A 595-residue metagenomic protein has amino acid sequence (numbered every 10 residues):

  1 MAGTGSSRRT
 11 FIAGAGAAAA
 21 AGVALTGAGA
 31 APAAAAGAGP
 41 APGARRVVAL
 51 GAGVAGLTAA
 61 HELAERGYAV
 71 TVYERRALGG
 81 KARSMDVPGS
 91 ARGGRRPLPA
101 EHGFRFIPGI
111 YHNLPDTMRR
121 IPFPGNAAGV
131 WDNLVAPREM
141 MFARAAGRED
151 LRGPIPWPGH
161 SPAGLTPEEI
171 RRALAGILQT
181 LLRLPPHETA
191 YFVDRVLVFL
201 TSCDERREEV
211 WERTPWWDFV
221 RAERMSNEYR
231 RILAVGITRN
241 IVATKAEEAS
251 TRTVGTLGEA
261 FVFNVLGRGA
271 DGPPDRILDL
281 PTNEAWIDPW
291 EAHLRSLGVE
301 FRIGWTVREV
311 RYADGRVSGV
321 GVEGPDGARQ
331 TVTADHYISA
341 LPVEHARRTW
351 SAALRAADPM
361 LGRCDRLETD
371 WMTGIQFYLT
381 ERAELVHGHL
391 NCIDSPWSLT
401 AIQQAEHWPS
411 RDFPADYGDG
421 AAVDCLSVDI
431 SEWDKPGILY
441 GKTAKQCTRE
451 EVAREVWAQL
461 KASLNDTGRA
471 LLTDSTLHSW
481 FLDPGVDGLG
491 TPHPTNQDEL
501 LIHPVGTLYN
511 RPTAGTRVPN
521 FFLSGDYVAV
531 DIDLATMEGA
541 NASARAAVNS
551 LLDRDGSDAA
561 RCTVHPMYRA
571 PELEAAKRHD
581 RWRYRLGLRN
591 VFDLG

Functional and structural regions predicted by a protein language model:
M1-A18: N-terminal secretory signal peptides and thylakoid transit peptides that target proteins across membranes
R45-T71: N-terminal Rossmann-like FAD-binding beta1-loop-alpha1 element of flavoenzymes
A64-P88: Glycine-rich FAD pyrophosphate-binding loop
R92-Y191: Dinucleotide-binding Rossmann-like beta1-alpha1 core, especially the glycine-rich loop that anchors the ADP
E188-A313: Active-site/ligand-binding neighborhood in enzyme catalytic cores
G267-L278, A334-H336, L341-R511, R517-A542 (+3 more regions): C-terminal segments that line or cap access tunnels to active or ligand-binding sites in enzymes and enzyme-associated
R311-T331: Conserved beta-strand-loop-beta-strand element in the redox core of flavoprotein oxidoreductases
L552-L594: Active-site-proximal substrate-binding core of FAD-dependent oxidoreductases
